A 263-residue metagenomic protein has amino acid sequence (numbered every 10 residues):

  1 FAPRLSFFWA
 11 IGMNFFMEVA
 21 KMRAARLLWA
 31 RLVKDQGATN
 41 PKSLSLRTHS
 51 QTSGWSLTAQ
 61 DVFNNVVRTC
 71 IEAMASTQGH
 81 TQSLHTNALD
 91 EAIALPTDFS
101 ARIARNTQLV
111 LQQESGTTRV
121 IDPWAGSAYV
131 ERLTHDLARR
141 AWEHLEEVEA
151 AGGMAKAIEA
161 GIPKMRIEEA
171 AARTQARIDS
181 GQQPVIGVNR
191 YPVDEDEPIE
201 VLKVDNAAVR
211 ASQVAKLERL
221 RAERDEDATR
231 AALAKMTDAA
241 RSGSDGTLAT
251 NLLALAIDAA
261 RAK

Functional and structural regions predicted by a protein language model:
F1, E18-V33, Q60-C70: Active-site cavity-forming subdomains of large catalytic enzyme subunits
F1-F16, V33-A59, M74-I93, V110-E131: Core alpha/beta catalytic barrel or barrel-like domain that forms the active/cofactor pocket in diverse metabolic
S6-F8, R47-Q51, N65-C70, A75-T77 (+8 more regions): Structured core elements
K21-M22, V62-F63, A88, D98-S100 (+3 more regions): Composition- and surface-driven signal marking solvent-exposed, interaction-prone regions in large proteins
D35-Q36, R68-E72, A171-T174: Glycine-rich, charged/polar anion/phosphate-binding loops that engage phosphate groups from diverse ligands
T58-V67, L95-F99, V130, H135-W142: Conserved phosphate-binding loops in nucleotide/dinucleotide-binding enzymes
N106-L109, Q113-A262: Flexible, glycine-rich loop/tail regions that form catalytic "lids" or insertion modules at the edges of active sites
